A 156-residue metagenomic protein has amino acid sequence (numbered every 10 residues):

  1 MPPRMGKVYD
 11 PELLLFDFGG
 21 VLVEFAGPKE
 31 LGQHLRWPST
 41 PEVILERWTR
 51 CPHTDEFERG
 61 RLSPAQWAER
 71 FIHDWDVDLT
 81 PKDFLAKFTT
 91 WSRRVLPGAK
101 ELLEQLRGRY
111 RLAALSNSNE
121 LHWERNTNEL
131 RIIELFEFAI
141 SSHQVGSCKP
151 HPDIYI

Functional and structural regions predicted by a protein language model:
P2-R50, D74: Active-site neighborhood of HAD-like aspartate-dependent phosphohydrolases
Y9-D10, K82-A113, E124, P152: Short, acidic loop-to-helix structural element flanking the phosphoryl-transfer center in phosphate-processing enzymes
D17-G20, G60, L106, A114 (+1 more regions): Generic structural signal for small/hydrophobic residues in well-ordered secondary structure, especially within
V21-L22, G27-K29, S118-H122, V145-G146: Short, solvent-exposed loop/turn segments at secondary-structure junctions
C51, G108-R109, L135: Structured helix-beta-strand junction loops
T54-L85: A metal-dependent, Asp-based hydrolase signature
E120-I156: Substrate-recognition "cap/lid" segment bordering the active-site pocket of phosphatases
